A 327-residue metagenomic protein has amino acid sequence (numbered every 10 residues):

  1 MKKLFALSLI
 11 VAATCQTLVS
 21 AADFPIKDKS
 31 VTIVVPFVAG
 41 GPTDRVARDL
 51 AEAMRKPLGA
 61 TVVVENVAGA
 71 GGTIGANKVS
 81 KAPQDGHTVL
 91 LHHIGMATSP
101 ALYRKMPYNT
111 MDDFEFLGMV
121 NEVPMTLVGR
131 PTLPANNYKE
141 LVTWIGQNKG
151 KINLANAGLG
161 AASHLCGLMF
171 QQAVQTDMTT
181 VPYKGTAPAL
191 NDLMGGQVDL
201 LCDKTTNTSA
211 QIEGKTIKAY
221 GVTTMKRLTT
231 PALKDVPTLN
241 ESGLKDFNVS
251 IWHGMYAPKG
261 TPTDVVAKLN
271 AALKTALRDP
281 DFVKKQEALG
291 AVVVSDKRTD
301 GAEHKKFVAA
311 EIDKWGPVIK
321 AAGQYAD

Functional and structural regions predicted by a protein language model:
M1-D28, A326-D327: Short, low-complexity disordered leader/linker segments with a strong preference for bacterial N-terminal type II
A22-D112, K151-N153, L159, Q175-K204 (+2 more regions): N-terminal (or domain-start) structured segment
A22-P25, K81-H87, A101-P188, L239 (+1 more regions): Hinge/capping helix and adjacent helix->loop/strand transition within the periplasmic-binding protein
D28-S30, T176, T263-D327: An extracytoplasmic/periplasmic, membrane-proximal ligand-sensing/linker region
R45, D49, A53, I74 (+14 more regions): Extracytoplasmic/secreted proteins, especially bacterial periplasmic and envelope-associated proteins
H93-I94, P131, T205-T206, T224 (+1 more regions): Short secondary-structure boundary segments
E122, T208-R278, V283, A310-D313 (+1 more regions): C-terminal lobe and pocket-closing loops of periplasmic/extracytoplasmic Venus-flytrap solute-binding proteins
